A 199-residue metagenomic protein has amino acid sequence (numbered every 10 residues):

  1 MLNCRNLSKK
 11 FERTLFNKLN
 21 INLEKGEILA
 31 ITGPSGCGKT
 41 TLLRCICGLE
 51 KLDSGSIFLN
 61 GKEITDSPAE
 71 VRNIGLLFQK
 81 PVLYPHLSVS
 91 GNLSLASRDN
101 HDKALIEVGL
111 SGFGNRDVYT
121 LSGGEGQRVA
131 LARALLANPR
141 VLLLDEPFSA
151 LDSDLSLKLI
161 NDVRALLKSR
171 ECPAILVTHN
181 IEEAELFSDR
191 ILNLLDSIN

Functional and structural regions predicted by a protein language model:
C47: Helix-to-loop junction immediately C-terminal to a conserved catalytic motif
E63-K80: ABC ATPase NBD coupling module
N100-F113, Y119, R164-K168: Conserved ABC ATPase "signature" region
D117-L121, E125: Conserved ABC ATPase signature
L131: Hydrophobic anchor residue at the start of the ABC signature
L142-E146: Catalytic Walker B motif of ABC-type/P-loop ATPase nucleotide-binding domains
E171-V177: Conserved H-loop
